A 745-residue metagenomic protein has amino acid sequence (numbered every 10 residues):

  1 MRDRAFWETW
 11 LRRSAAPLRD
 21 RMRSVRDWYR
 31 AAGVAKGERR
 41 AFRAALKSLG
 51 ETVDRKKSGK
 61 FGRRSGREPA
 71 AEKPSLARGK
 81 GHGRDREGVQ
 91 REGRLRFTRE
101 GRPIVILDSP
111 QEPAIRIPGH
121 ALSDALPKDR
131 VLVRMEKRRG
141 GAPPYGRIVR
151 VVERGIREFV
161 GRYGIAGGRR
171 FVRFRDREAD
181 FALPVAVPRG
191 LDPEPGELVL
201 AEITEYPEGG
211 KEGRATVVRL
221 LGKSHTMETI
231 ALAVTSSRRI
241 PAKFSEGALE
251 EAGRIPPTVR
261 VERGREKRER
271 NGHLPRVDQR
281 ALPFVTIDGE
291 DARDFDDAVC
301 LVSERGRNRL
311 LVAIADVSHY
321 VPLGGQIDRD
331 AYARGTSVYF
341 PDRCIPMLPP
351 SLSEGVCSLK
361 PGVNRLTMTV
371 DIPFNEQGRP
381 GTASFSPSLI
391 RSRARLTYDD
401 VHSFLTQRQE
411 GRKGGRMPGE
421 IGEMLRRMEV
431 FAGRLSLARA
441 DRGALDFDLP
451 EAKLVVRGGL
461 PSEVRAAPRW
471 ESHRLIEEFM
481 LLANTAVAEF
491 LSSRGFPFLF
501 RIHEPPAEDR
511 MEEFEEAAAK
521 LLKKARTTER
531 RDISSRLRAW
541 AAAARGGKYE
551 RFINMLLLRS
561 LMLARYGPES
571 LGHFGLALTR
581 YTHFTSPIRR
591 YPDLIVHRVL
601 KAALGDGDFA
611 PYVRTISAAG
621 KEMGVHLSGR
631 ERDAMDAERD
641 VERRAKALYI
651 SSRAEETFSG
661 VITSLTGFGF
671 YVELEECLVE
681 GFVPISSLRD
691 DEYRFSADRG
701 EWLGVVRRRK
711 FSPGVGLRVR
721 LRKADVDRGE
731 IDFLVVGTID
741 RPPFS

Functional and structural regions predicted by a protein language model:
M1-L311, S318-V363, R395, D400-L405 (+2 more regions): Charge-lined substrate channels and their catalytic hotspots, especially those that engage the 3′ end of RNA
L200, Y206-P207, A233, G247-F695 (+3 more regions): Electropositive polyanion-binding surfaces
